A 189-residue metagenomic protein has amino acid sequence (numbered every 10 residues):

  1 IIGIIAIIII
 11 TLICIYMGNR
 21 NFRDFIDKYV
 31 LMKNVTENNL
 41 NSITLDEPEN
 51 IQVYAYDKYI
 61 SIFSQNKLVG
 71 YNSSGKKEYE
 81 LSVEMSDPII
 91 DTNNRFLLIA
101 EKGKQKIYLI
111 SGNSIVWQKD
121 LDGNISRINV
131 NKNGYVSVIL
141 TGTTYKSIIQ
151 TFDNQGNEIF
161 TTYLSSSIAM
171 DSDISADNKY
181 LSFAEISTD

Functional and structural regions predicted by a protein language model:
I1-P48, D57: Sequence/structural signature of beta-propeller modules and their immediately flanking N-terminal secretory/stalk
L31-L45, G75-S82, N113-D120, N157-Y163: A short beta-strand motif characteristic of beta-propeller blades
L45-D46, F63, A100-E101, L121 (+2 more regions): Short solvent-exposed loop/turn micro-motifs enriched in small/polar/acidic residues
D46-Y54, E84-R95, G123-G134, S166-A176: Repeated scaffold domains used in trafficking and secretory/extracellular systems, primarily beta-propellers
I51-F63, L68-V69, I90-K102, K106-Y108 (+3 more regions): Short beta-strand elements that form the blades of beta-propeller/WD-repeat-like and other beta-sheet-rich scaffold
G70-I125: Structured, soluble extracytoplasmic/luminal domains of envelope-associated proteins
S73, S111-G112, K132, N154-Q155 (+1 more regions): Short, ordered coil/turn segments that flank beta-strands lining enzyme active or ligand-binding pockets
S147-D189: Solenoidal tandem-repeat scaffolds enriched in leucines and small polar residues
